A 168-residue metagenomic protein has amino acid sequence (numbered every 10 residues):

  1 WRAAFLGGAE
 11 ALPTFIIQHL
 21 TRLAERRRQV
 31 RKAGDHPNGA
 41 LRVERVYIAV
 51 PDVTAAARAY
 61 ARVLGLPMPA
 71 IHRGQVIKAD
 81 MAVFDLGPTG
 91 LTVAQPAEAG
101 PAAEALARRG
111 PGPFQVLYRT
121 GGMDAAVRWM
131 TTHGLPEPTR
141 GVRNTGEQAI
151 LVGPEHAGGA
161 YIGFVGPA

Functional and structural regions predicted by a protein language model:
W1-A70, I77-A168: Glyoxalase I/VOC metalloenzyme domain signal
